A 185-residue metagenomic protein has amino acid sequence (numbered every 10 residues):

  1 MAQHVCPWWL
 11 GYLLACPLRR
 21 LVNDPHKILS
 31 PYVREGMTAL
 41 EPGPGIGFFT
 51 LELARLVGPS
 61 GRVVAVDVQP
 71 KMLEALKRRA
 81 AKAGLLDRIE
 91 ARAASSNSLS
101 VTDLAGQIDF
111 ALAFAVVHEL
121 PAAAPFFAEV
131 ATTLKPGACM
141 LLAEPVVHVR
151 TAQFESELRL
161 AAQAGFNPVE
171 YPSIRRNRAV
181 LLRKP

Functional and structural regions predicted by a protein language model:
R19-G36: Conserved alpha-helix/loop element of class I SAM-dependent methyltransferases that forms part of the SAM/SAH-binding
M37-G45: Conserved class I S-adenosyl-L-methionine
I46, E52-S98: Class I SAM-dependent methyltransferase SAM/SAH-binding core
N97-A111: A short acidic, Gly/Pro-enriched loop at the edge of an enzyme's catalytic core that lines a small-molecule cofactor
I108-P121: A short SAM/SAH-binding and catalytic strip from SAM-dependent methyltransferases
A124-P136: A short glycine-rich, Lys/Arg-flanked "PGG" loop and its adjoining helix->strand segment in the class I
G137-E144: Conserved beta-strand signature within the Rossmann-like core of class I S-adenosyl-L-methionine
S173-P185: Core SAM-dependent methyltransferase catalytic element
